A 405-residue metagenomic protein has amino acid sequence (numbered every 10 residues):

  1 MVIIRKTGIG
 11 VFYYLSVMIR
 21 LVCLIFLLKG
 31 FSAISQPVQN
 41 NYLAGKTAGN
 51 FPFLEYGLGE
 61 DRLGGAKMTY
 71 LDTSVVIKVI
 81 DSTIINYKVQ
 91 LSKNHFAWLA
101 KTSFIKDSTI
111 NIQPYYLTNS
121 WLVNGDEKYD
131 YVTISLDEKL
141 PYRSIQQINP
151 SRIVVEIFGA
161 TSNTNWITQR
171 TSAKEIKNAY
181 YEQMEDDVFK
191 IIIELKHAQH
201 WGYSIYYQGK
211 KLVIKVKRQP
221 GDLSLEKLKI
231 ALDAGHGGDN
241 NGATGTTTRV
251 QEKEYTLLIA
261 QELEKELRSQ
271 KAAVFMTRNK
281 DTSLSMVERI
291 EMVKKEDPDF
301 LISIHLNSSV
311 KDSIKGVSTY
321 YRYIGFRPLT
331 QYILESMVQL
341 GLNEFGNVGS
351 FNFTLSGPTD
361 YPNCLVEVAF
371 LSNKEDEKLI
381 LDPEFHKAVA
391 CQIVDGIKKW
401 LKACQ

Functional and structural regions predicted by a protein language model:
I34-A231, G238-N240, Q251, Y255 (+4 more regions): Short linear recognition/processing motifs and adjacent strand/loop elements at protein termini and domain edges
L136-D137, D233-H236, T277-K280, S303-S308 (+4 more regions): Active-site-proximal beta-strand/loop segments in catalytic clefts of secreted hydrolases
K215-M292, E296-F300, S308-S309, F326: Active-site histidine-acidic residue metal-binding/catalytic motifs, centered on HxH/HExxH-like signatures
L257-E264, V287-I290, V317, T330-L334 (+4 more regions): Extracytoplasmic/secreted envelope proteins and their assembly/folding machinery, especially bacterial periplasmic
Q261-A272, K294-P298, L334-L342, F385 (+2 more regions): Sec-exported extracytoplasmic/periplasmic mature domains
E296, F300-V310, Y320-Y321, F351-Q405: Active-site-adjacent mobile loop/cap segments within catalytic or ligand-binding domains
F326-G349: Active-site-adjacent substrate-binding region of metalloamidase/peptidase-like peptide-processing proteins
